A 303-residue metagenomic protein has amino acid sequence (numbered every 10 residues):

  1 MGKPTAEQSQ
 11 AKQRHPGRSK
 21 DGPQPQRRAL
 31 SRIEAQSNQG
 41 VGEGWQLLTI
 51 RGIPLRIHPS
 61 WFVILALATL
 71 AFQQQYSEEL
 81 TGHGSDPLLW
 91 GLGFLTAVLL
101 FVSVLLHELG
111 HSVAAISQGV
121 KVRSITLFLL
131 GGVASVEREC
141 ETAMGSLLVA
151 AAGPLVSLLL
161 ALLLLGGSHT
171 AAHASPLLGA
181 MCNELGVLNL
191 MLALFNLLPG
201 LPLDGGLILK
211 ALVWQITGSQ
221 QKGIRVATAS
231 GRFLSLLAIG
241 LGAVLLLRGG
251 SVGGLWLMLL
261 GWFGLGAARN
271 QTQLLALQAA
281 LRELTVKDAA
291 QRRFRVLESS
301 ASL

Functional and structural regions predicted by a protein language model:
M1-L303: Hydrophobic transmembrane alpha-helices and their immediate loop junctions in multi-pass integral membrane proteins
